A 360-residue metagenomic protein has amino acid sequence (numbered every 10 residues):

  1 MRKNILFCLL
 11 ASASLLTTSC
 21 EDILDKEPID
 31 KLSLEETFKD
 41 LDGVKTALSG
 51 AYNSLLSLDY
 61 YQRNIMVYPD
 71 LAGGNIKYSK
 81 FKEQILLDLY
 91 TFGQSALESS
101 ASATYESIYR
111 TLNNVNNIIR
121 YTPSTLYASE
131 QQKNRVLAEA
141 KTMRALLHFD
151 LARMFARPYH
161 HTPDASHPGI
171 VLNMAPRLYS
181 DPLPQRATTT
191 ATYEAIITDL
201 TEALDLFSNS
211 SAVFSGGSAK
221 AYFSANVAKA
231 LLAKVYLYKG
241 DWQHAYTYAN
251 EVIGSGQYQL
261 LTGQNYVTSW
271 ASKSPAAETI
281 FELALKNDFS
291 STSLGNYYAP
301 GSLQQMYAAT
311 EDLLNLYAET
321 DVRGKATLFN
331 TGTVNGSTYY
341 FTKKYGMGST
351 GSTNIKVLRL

Functional and structural regions predicted by a protein language model:
M1-D30: Bacterial Sec-dependent N-terminal signal peptides
C20-D70, A249, T268, L313 (+1 more regions): Membrane-proximal, proline-rich intrinsically disordered regions
E35, Q62-S79, A156-P168, N209-L294: Short, surface-exposed recognition loops and adjoining beta-strand edges that mediate ligand/DNA contacts, enriched
T46, H244-L358: Hydrophobic-face positions in mid-chain alpha helices that act as interaction patches
L48, L112-V115, Y193, L200 (+2 more regions): Inward-facing hydrophobic residues that define packing positions of alpha-helical scaffold repeats
Q84-F155, A187, D205-F207, G348-L358: Conserved, well-structured interaction surfaces
E106-I108, A138, I170, A219 (+2 more regions): Start-of-helix signal in alpha-solenoid helical-repeat scaffolds, especially tetratricopeptide repeats
M154-E194: Short coil/linker segments at helix-helix boundaries
